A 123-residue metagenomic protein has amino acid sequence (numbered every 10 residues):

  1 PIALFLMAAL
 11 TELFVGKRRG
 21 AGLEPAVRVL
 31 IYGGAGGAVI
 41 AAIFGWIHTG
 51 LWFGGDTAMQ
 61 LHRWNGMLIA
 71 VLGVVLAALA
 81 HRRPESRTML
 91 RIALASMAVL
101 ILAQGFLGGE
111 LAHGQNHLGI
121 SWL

Functional and structural regions predicted by a protein language model:
P1-L123: Polytopic transmembrane helical bundles with strong interfacial aromatic enrichment
